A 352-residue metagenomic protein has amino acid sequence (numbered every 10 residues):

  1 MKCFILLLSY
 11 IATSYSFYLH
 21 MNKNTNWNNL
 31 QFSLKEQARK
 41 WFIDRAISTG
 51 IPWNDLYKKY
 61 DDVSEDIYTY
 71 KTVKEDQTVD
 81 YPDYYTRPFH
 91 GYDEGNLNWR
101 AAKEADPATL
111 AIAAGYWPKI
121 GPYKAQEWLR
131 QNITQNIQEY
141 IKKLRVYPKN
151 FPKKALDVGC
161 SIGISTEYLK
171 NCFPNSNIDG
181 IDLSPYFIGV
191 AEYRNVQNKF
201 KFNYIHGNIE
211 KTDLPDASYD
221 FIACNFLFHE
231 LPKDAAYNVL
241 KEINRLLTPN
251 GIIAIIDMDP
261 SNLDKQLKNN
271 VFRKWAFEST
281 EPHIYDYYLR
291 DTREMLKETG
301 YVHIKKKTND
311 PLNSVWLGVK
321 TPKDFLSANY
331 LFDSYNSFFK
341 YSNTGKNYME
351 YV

Functional and structural regions predicted by a protein language model:
H20-P107: N-terminal auxiliary segments of SAM/dcSAM-dependent transferases
A105-P152, Y168: Conserved alpha-helix/loop element of class I SAM-dependent methyltransferases that forms part of the SAM/SAH-binding
K154-K211: Class I SAM-dependent methyltransferase SAM/SAH-binding core
E210-I222: A short acidic, Gly/Pro-enriched loop at the edge of an enzyme's catalytic core that lines a small-molecule cofactor
D220-D234: A short SAM/SAH-binding and catalytic strip from SAM-dependent methyltransferases
Y237, A254-T299, H303-N309: C-terminal alpha-helical "lid/dimerization" subdomain adjacent to the S-adenosyl-L-methionine
Y237-P249: A short glycine-rich, Lys/Arg-flanked "PGG" loop and its adjoining helix->strand segment in the class I
T299-V352: Core SAM-dependent methyltransferase catalytic element
